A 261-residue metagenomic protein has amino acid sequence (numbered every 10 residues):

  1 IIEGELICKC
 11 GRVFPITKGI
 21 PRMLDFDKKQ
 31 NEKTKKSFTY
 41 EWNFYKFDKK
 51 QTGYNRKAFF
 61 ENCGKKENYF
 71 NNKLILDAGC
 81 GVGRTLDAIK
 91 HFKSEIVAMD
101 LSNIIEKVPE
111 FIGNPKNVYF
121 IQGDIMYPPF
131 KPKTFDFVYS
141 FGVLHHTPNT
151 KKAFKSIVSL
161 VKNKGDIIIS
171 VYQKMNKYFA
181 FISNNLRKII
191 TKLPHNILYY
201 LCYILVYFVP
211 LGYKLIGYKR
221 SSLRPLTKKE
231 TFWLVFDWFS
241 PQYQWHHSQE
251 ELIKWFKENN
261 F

Functional and structural regions predicted by a protein language model:
I1-F130, F137, Q244-W245, E251: Conserved N-terminal segment of class I S-adenosyl-L-methionine
F137-P148: A short SAM/SAH-binding and catalytic strip from SAM-dependent methyltransferases
V138, A180-F181: Extracellular glycan-modifying ectodomains
K151-N163: A short glycine-rich, Lys/Arg-flanked "PGG" loop and its adjoining helix->strand segment in the class I
K164-V171: Conserved beta-strand signature within the Rossmann-like core of class I S-adenosyl-L-methionine
Y172-K177: Short "lid" loop at the C-terminus of a central beta-strand within the Rossmann-like core of SAM-dependent
I182, K188-N259: Substrate-binding/catalytic lobe of Class I Rossmann-like enzymes that use SAM or dcSAM, i.e., the mid-to-C-terminal
